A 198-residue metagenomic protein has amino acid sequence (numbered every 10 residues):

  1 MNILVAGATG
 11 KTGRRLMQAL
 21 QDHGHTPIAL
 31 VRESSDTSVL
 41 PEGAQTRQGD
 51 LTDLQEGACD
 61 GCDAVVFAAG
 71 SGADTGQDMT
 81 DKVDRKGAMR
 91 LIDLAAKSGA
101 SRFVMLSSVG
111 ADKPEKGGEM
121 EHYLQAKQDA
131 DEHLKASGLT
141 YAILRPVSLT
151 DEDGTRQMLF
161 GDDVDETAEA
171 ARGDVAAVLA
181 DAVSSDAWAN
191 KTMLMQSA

Functional and structural regions predicted by a protein language model:
N2, D63-A64, R102: Structural motif
I3-H25: N-terminal Rossmann NAD(P)H-binding glycine-rich loop of SDR-like oxidoreductase domains
L4, I28, A142: Conserved beta-strand positions in the Rossmann-like core of class I SAM-dependent methyltransferases
A8, D151-D153, Q157-A198: Active-site-lining helix/loop region of Rossmann-like oxidoreductase modules
L30-T37, P146-S148: Short, polar loop motifs at secondary-structure junctions
S35-R90, L94-K97, D112, S184: NAD(P)H-binding glycine-rich loop region in Rossmannoid oxidoreductase-like domains and their noncatalytic homologs
S71-G161: Glycine-/Pro-rich loop/turn segments that contact NAD(P) or position catalytic residues in Rossmann-like domains
